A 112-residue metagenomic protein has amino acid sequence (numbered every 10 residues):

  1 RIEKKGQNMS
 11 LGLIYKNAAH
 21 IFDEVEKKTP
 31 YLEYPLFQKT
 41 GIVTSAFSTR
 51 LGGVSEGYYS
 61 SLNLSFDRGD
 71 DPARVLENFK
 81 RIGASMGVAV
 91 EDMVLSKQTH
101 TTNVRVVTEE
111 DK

Functional and structural regions predicted by a protein language model:
G6-K112: Active-site microenvironment for binding and transforming phosphate-containing groups
